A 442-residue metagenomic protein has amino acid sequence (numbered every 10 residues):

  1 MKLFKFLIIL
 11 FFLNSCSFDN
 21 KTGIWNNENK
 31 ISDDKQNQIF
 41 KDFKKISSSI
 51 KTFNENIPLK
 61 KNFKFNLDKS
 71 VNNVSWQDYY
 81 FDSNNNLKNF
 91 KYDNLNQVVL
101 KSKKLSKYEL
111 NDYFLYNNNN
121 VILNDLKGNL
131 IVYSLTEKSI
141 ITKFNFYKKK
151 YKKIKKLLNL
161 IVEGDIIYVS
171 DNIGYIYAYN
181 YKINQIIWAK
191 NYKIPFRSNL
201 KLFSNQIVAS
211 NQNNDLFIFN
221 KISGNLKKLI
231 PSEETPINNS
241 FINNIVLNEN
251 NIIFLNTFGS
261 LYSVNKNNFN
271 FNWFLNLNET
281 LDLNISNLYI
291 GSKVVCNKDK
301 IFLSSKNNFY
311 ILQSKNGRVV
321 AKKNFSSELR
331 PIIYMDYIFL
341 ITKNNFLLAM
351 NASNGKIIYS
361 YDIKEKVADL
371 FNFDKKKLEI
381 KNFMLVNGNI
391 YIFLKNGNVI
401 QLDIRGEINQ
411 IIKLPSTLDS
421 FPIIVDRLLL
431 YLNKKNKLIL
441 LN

Functional and structural regions predicted by a protein language model:
F12-F53: Bacterial Sec signal peptide processing site at the extreme N-terminus
Q38-I57, N62-V99: Blade/loop signatures of beta-propeller domains
N73, Q97-L115, S139-I161, Q185-S204 (+6 more regions): Extracytoplasmic beta-rich repeat domains
I131, Y177, F217, Y262 (+4 more regions): WD40 beta-propeller blade core
S134-K138, N180-N184, N220-G224, N265-F269 (+3 more regions): Short loop/turn segments that connect beta-strands within beta-propeller blades
Y334, L340-M350, K356, Y361-L402: Loop/turn-rich, solvent-exposed surfaces of beta-rich toroidal or solenoidal domains
S416-N442: Blade-level signature of beta-propeller repeat domains, shared across WD40, Kelch, NHL, RCC1 and BNR/Asp-box propellers
